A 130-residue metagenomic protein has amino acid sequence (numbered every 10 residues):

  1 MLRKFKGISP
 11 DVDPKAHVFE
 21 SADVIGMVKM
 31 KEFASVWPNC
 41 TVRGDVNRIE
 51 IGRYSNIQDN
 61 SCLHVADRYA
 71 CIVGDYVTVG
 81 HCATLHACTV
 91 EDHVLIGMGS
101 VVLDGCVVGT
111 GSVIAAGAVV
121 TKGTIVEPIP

Functional and structural regions predicted by a protein language model:
F5-G7, D11-P130: Structural signal for interior beta-strand "rungs" in well-ordered beta-sheet cores of soluble enzyme domains
